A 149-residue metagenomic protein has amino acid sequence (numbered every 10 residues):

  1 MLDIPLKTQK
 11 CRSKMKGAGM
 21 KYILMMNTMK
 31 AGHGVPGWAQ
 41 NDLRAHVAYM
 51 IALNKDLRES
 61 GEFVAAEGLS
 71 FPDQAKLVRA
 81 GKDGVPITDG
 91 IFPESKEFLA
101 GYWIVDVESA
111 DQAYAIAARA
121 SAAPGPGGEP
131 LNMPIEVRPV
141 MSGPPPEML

Functional and structural regions predicted by a protein language model:
M1-G19: Short, Lys/Arg-enriched N-terminal segments with co-localized hydrophobic residues within the first ~10-30 amino acids
K14-L149: Conserved, structured core segments of small domains
